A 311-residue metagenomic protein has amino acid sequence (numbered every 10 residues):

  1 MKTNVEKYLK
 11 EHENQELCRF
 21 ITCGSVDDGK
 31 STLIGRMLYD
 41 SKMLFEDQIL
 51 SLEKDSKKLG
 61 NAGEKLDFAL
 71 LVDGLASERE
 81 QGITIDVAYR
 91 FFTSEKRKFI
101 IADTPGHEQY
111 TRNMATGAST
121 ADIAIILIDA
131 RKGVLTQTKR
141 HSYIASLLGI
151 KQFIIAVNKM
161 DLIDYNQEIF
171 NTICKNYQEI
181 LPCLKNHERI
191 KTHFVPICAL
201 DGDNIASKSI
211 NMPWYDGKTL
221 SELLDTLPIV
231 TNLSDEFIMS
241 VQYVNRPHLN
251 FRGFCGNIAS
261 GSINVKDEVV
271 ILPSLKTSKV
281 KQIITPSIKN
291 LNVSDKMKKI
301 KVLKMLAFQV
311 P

Functional and structural regions predicted by a protein language model:
M1-K10, N14-S25, S31-Y39, K58-N61 (+7 more regions): Helix-rich terminal scaffold detector
K2-Q109, A121: P-loop NTPase switch module centered on the Walker A-proximal segment
K10-N14, C23-S25, L75-T84, R90-T93 (+8 more regions): Replace "in large, NTP-powered and nucleic-acid-processing enzymes" with "in large, NTP-powered factors and other
S25-V26, L38, H107, D129-G133 (+4 more regions): Short, ordered loop/turn segments at secondary-structure junctions
D27, L33, L52, G82 (+9 more regions): Residue-level signature of catalytic and energy-coupling elements of molecular machines, predominantly ATP/GTP-dependent
G35, D47-L50, K54, D73 (+8 more regions): Solvent-exposed alpha-helical segments within well-ordered globular domains of core cellular machineries
R97-I100, T104-Y110, A118-R140, L147-N171: Conserved Switch II/interswitch segment of TRAFAC-class P-loop GTPases
N171, K175-P311: Conserved catalytic-core segments of large NTP-driven translation/proteostasis enzymes
